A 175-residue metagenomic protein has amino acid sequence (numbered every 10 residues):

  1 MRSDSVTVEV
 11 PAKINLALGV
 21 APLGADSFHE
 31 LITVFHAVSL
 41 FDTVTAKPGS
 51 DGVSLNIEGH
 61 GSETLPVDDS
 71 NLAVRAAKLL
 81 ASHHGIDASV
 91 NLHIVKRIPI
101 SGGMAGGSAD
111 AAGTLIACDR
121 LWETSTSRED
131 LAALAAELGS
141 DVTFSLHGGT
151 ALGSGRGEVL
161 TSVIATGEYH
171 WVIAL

Functional and structural regions predicted by a protein language model:
R2-P11, N15-T33, T124-L175: ATP-dependent small-molecule kinase catalytic core of the GHMP/sugar-kinase superfamily and closely related
D4-D87, S101: N-terminal beta-alpha supersecondary unit
V44, L92, V172-A174: Well-ordered beta-strand positions enriched in small/hydrophobic/aromatic, beta-favoring residues
E58-H60, V95, H147: Conserved beta-strand termini and adjacent loop/short-helix elements that scaffold enzyme active sites in alpha/beta
A73, G102-R128, F144-L146: DPxDG-like acidic metal-binding loop motif
A81-H93, A117-L138: Phosphate-handling active-site elements
I98: Glycine-rich beta-to-alpha active-site loop
